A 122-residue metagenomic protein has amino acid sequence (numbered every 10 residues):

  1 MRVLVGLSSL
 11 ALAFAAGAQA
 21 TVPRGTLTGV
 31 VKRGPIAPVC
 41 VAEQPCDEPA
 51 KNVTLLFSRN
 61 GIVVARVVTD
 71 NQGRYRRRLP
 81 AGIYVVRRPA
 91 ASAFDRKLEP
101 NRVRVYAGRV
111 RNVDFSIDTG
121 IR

Functional and structural regions predicted by a protein language model:
G6-A15: Bacterial N-terminal signal peptides
F14-T26, V30-P35: Beta-strand-rich domain onsets/edges
L27, R33-N60: Short, ordered, surface-exposed loop/turn motifs in non-cytosolic proteins
G29, T69-R77, F115: Glycine-centered loop-to-beta-strand initiation motif
R59-Q72: Short, acidic Ser/Thr/Gly-rich low-complexity loop/linker segments typical of extracellular and cell-surface proteins
N71, P80-A81, A107: Surface-exposed loops/turns
G82-A93: A short, solvent-exposed beta-strand micro-motif common in secreted/extracellular proteins
A91-G120: Structured interaction patches on ligand/partner-binding surfaces of diverse proteins
